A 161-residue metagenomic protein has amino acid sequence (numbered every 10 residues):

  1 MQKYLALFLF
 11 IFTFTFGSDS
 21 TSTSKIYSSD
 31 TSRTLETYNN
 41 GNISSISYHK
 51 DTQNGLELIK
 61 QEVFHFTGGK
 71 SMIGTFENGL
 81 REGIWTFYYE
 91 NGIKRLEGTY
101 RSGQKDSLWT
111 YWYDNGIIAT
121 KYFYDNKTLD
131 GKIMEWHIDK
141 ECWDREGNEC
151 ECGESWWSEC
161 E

Functional and structural regions predicted by a protein language model:
Y4-T13: Sec-dependent N-terminal signal peptides
F14-E161: Glycine/tyrosine- and acidic-biased, solvent-exposed loop/turn segments at the edges of beta-strands
